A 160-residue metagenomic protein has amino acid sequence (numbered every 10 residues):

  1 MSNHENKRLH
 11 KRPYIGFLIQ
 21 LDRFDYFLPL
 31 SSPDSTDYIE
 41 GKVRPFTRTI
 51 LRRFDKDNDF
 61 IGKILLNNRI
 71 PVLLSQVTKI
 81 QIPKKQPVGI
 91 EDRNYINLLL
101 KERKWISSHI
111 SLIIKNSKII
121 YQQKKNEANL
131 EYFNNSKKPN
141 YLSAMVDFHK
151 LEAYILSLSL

Functional and structural regions predicted by a protein language model:
M1-K11, F17: Short N-terminal edge-element motif at the start of the domain
S2-H4, D34, G41-F46, I80-V88 (+1 more regions): Generic preference for flexible, low-structure residues
L9, L21-F60: Compact nucleic-acid interaction/catalytic patches
P13-F17, D25-P29, K63-P71: Ordered hydrophobic segments in well-structured contexts
I50-L160: C-terminal terminal-subdomain/extension
